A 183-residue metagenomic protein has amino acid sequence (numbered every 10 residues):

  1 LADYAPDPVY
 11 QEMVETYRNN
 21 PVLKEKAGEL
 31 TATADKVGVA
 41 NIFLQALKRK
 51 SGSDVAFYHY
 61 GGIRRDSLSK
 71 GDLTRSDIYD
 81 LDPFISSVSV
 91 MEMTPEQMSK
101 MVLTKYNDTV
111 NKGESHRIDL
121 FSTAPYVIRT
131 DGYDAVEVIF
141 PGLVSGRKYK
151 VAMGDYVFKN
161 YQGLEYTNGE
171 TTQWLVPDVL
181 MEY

Functional and structural regions predicted by a protein language model:
L1-Y183: Catalytic centers of hydrolytic enzymes
